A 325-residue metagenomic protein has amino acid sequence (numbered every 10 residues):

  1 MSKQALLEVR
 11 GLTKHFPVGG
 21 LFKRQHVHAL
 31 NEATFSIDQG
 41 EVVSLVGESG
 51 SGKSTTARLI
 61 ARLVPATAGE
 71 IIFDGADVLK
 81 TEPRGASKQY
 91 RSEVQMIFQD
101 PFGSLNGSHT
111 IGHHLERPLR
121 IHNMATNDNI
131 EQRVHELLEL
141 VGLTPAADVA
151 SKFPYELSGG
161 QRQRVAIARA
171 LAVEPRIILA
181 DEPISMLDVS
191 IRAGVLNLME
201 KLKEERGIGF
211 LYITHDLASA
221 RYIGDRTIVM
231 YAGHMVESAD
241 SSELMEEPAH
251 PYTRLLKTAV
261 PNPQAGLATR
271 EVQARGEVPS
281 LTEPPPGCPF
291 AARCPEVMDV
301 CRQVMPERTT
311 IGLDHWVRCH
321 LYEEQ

Functional and structural regions predicted by a protein language model:
M1-E246, T258, V317, E323-Q325: ABC transporter nucleotide-binding domains
K3-A5, G19-L21, H26, S87 (+2 more regions): Short catalytic/signature loops enriched in Gly
